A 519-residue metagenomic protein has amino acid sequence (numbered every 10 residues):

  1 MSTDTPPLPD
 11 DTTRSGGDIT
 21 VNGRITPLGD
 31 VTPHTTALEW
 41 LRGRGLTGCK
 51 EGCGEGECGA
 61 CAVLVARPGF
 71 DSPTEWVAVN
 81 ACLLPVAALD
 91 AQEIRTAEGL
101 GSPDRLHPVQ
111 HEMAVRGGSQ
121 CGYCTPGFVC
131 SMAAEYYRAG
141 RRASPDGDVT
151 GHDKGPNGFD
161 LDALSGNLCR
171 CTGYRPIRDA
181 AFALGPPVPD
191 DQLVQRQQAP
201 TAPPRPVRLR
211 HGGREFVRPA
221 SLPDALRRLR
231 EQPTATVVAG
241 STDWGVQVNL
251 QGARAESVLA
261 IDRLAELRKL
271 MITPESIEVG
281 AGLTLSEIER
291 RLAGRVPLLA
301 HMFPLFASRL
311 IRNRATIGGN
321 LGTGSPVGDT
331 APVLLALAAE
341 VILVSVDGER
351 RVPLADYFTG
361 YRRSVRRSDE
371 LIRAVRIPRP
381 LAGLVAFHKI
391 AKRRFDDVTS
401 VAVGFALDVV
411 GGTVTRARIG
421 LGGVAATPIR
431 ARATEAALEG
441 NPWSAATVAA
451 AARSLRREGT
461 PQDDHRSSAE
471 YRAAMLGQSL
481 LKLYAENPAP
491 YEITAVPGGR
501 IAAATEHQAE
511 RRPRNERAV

Functional and structural regions predicted by a protein language model:
M1-P7: N-terminal acidic, proline/glycine-rich, low-complexity intrinsically disordered segments
T13-I19: Short structural boundary motif marking the start of a folded domain
T20, L64-P68, V77-A81, P108-A114 (+4 more regions): C-terminal structural segment of proteins
G23-P33: Short, contiguous acidic and Ser/Thr-rich linear segments
D30, C49-G59, G117-G127, S165-R175: Cysteine-centered iron-sulfur cluster-binding motifs in ferredoxin-type domains/subunits of redox enzymes
T32-R44: Conserved CoA-thioester-binding segment of acyl-CoA-metabolizing enzymes
V65-T96: S4-like RNA-binding module at protein N-termini
